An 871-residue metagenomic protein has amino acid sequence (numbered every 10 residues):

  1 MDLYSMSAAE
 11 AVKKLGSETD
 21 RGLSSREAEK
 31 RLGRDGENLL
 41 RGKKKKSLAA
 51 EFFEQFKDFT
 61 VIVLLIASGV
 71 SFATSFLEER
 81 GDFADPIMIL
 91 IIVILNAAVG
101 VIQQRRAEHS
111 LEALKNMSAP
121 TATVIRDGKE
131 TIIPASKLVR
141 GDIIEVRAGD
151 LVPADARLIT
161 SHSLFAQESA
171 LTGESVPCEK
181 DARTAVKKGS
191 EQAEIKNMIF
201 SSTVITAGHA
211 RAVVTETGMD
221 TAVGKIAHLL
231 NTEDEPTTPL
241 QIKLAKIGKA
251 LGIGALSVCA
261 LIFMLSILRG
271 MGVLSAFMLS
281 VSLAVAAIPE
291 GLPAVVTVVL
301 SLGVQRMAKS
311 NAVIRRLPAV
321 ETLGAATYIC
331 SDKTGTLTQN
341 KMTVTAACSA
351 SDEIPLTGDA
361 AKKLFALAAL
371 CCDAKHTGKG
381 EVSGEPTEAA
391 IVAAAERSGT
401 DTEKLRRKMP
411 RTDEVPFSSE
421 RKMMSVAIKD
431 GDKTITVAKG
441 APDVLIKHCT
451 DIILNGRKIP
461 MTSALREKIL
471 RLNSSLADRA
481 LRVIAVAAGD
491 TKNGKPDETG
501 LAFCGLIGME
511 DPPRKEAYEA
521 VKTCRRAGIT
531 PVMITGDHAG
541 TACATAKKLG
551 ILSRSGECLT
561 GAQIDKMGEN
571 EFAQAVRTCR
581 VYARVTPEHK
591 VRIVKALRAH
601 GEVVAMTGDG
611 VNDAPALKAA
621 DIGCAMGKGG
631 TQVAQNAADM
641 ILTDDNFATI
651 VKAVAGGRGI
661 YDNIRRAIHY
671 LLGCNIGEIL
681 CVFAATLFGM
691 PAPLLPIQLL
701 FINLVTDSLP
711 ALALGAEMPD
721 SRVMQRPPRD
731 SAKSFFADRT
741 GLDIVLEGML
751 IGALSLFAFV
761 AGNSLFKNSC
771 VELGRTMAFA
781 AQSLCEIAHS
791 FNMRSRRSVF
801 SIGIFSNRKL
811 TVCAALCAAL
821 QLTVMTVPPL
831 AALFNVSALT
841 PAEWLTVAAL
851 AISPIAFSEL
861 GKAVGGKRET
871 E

Functional and structural regions predicted by a protein language model:
M1-Q725, F735-F736, M749, S764 (+3 more regions): Conserved cytosolic headpiece of P-type ATPases
R80, D743-A758: Alpha-helical transmembrane segments of multi-pass integral membrane proteins
T706, I751-G752, T776-S790: Generic alpha-helical transmembrane segments
D730-M749, V771-M777: Membrane-water interface at loop-to-transmembrane-helix junctions
A753-F757, S764-F766, C770-V771: Catalytic cores of phosphodiester-bond-cleaving enzymes
A758-A761, S783: C-terminal substrate-binding/catalytic lobe of Rossmann-fold NAD(P)-dependent dehydrogenases
